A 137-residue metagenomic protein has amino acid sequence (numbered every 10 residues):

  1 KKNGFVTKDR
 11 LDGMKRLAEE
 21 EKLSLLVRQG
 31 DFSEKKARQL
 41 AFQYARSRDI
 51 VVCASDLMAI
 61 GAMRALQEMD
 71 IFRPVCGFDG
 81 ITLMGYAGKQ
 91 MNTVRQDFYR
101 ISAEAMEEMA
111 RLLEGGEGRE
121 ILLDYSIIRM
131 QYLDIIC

Functional and structural regions predicted by a protein language model:
K1-L40, C53-I60, F78-G80, R95-E104 (+1 more regions): Hinge/beta->alpha junction and helix N-cap segments in small-molecule ligand-binding domains
R46-I50, S55-C137: Flexible loop/turn connectors
